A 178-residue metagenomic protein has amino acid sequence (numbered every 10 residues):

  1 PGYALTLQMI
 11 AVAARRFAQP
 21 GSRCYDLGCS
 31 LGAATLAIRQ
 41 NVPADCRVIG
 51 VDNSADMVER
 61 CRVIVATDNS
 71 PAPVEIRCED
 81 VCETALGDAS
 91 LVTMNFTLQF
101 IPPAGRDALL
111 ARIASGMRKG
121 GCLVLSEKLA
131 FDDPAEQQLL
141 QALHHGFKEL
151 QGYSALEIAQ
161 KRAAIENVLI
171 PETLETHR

Functional and structural regions predicted by a protein language model:
G2-P20: Conserved alpha-helix/loop element of class I SAM-dependent methyltransferases that forms part of the SAM/SAH-binding
G21-S30: Conserved class I S-adenosyl-L-methionine
Y25, A34-C82: Class I SAM-dependent methyltransferase SAM/SAH-binding core
E83-G87: Short conserved loop adjoining the S-adenosyl-L-methionine
T93: A conserved beta-strand element that flanks and buttresses the S-adenosyl-L-methionine
D107-K119: A short glycine-rich, Lys/Arg-flanked "PGG" loop and its adjoining helix->strand segment in the class I
G120-K128: Conserved beta-strand signature within the Rossmann-like core of class I S-adenosyl-L-methionine
K128-R178: C-terminal alpha-helical "lid/dimerization" subdomain adjacent to the S-adenosyl-L-methionine
